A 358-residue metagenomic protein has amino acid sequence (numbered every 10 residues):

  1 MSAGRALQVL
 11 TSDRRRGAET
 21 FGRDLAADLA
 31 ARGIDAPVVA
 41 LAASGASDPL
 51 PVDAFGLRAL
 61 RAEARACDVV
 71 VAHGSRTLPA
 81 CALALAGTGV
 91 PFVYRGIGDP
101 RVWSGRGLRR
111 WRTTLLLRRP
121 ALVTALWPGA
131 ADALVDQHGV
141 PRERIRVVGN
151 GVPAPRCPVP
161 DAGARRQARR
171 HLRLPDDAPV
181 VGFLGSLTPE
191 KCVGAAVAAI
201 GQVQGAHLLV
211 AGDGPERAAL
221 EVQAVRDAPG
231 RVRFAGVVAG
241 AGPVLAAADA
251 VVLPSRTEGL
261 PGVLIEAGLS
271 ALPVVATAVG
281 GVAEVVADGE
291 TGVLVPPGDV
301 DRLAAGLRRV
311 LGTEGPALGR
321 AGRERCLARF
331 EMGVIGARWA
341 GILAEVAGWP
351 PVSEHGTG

Functional and structural regions predicted by a protein language model:
E19-D24, P179, F183-Q202, A206 (+2 more regions): A conserved mid-protein helix/loop that constitutes part of the nucleotide-sugar donor-binding site
A72-L78, G96-I97: Short His-centered aromatic/hydrophobic patch
A121-I145, V152-R156: A short, active-site helix/loop in glycosyltransferases that binds the activated sugar's phosphate group
C157-L174, R323: A short helix/loop element that forms part of the nucleotide-sugar donor recognition site in Leloir-type
Q167, P316-R329, I335-G341: A short, well-ordered alpha-helix in the C-terminal region of glycosyltransferases
V237, R256: Aromatic "clamp/platform" in nucleotide-sugar-dependent glycosyltransferases that forms part of the donor/acceptor
P273-A276, V286: Short hydrophobic beta-strand element within catalytic cores of glycosyltransferases and related nucleotide-activated
D288-G289, V293-V300, R309-T313: Conserved acidic donor-binding segment of nucleotide-sugar-dependent glycosyltransferases
